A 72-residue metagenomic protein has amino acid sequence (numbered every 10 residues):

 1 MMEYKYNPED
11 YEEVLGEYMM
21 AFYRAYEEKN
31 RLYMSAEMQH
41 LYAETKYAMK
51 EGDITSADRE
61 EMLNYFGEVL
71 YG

Functional and structural regions predicted by a protein language model:
M1-G72: Acidic, Ser/Pro/Thr-rich low-complexity regulatory regions and the short amphipathic helical interaction modules they
